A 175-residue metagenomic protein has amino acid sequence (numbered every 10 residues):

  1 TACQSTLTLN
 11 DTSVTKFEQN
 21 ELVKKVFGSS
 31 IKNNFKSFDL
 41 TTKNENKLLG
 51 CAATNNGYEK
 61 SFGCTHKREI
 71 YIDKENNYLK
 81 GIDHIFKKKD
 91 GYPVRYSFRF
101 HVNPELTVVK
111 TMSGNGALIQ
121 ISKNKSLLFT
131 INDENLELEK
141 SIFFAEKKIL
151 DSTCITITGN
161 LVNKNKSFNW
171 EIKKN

Functional and structural regions predicted by a protein language model:
T1-N175: CBM-like, beta-strand-rich accessory domains located in the C-terminal region of large, secreted polysaccharide-active
